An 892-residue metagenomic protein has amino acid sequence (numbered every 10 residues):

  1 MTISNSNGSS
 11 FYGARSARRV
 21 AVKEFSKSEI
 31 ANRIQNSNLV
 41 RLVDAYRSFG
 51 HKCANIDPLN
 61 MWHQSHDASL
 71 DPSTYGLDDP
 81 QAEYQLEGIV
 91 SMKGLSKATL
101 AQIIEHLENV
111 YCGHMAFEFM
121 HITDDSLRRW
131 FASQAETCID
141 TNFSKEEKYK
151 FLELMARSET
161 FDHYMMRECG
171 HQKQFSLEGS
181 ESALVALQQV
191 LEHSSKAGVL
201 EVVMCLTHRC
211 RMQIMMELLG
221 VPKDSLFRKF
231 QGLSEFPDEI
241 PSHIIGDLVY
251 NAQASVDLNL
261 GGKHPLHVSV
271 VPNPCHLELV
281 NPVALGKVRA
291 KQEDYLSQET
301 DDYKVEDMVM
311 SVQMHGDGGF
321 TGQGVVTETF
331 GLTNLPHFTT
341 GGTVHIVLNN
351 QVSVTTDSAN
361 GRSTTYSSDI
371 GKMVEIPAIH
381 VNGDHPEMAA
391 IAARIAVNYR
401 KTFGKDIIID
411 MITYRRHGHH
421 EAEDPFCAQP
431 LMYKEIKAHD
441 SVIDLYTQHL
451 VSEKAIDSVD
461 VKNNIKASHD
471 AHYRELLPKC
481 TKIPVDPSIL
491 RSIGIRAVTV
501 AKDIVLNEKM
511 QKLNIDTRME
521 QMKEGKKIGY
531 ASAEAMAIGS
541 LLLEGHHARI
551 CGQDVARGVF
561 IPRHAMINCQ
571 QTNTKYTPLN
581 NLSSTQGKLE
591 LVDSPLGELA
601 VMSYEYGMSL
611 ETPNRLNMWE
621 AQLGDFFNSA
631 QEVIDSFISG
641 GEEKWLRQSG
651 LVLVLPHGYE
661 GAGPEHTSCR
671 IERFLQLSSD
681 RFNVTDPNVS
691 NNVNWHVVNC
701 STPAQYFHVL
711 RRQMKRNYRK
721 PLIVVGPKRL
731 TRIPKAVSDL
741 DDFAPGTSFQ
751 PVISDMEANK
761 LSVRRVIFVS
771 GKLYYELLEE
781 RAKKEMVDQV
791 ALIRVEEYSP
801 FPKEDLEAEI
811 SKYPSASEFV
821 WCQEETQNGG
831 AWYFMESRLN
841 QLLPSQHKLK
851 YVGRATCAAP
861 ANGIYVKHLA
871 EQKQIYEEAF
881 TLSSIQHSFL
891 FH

Functional and structural regions predicted by a protein language model:
T2-V312, G318-V325, F330-A359, S363 (+11 more regions): Conserved internal helical-beta-strand scaffold that buttresses enzyme catalytic cores
S4-N5, Y12, T340-I456, G658-L677 (+2 more regions): Thiamine diphosphate
